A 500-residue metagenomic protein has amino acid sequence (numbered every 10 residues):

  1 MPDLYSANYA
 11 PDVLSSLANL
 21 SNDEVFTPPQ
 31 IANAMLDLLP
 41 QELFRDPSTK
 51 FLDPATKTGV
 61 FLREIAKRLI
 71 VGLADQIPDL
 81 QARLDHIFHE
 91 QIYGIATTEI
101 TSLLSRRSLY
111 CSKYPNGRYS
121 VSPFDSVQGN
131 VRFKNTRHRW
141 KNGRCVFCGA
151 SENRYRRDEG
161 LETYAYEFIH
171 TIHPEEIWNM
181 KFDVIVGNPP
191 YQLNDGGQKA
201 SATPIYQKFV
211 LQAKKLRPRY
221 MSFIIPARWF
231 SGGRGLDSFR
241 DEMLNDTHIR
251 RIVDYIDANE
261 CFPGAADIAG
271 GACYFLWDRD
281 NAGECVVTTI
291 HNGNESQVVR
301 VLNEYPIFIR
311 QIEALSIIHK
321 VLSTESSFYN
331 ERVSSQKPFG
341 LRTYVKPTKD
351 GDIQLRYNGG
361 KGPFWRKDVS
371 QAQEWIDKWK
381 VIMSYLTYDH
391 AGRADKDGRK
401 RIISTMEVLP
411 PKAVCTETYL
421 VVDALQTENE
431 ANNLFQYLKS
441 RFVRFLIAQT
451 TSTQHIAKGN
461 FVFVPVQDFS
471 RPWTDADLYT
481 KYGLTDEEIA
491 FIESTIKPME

Functional and structural regions predicted by a protein language model:
M1-I252, E260-C261, D267, F275-E284: SAM-dependent methyltransferase catalytic region
N22, Q30, M180, A258-D486: C-terminal substrate-recognition regions of SAM-dependent nucleic acid methyltransferases
M35, S105, L434, I492-E493: A structural signal for short hydrophobic/aromatic patches embedded in well-ordered alpha helices
C111, S440, P498-M499: A short structural micro-motif
G187-N188, V345, I496: Selective for proline/serine-rich intrinsically disordered segments in cytosolic/nuclear regulatory regions
A490-E500: Short, amphipathic C-terminal "tail helix"
